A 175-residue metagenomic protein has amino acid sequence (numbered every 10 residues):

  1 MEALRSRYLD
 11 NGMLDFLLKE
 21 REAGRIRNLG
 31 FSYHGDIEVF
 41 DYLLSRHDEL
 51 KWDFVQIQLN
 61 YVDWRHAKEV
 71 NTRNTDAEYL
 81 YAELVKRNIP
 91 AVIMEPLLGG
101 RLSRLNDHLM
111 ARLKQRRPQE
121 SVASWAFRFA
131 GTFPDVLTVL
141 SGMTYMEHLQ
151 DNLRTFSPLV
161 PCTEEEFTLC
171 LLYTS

Functional and structural regions predicted by a protein language model:
M1-I93, L97, L105-L109, R117-P118 (+1 more regions): Glycine/proline-rich, positively charged, aromatic-decorated active-site loop/lid region on the catalytic face
L98-G99, M146: Short Gly/Pro-enriched loop/turn and capping motifs at secondary-structure junctions
R101-M110, Q150-F156: Histidine/acidic-residue-rich catalytic or RNA/ligand-binding cores of hydrolases and nuclease-related proteins
L113-R116, T138: Short, glycine/charged-rich beta-strand-loop motifs at protein surfaces that mediate ligand recognition and catalysis
S121: C-terminal active-site-proximal or functional interface alpha/beta core segments in diverse enzymes
W125: Ligand-binding pocket scaffold of soluble enzyme catalytic domains
A130-T168: N-terminal pre-core extensions flanking Radical SAM catalytic domains
Y173-T174: Conserved small/polar residues in nucleotide/adenosyl-binding loops
